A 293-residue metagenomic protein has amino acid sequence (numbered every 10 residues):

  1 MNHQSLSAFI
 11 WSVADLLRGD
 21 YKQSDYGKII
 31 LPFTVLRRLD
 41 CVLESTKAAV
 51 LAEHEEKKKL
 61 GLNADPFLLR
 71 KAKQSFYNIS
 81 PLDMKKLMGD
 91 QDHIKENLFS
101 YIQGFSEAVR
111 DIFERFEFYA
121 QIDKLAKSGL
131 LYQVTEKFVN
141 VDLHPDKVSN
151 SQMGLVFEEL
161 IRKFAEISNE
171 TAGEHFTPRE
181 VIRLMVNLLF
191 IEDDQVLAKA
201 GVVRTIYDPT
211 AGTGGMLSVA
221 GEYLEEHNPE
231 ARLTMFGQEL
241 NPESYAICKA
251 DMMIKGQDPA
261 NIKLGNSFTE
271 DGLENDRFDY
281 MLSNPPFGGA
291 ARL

Functional and structural regions predicted by a protein language model:
M1-D194, N261-G272: Non-catalytic, mostly N-terminal accessory regions of nucleic-acid modification and defense proteins
A172-S283, G288-A290: Conserved S-adenosyl-L-methionine
L293: A mobile, often basic/glycine-rich helix-loop segment that functions as the active-site lid/recognition loop
